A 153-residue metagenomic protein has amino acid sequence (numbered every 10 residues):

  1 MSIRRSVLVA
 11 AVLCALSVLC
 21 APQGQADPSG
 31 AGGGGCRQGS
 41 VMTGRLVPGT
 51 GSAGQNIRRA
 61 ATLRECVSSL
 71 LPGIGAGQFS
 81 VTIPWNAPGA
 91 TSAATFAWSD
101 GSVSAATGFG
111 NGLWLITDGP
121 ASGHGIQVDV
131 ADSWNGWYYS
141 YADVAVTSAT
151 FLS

Functional and structural regions predicted by a protein language model:
M1-A26: Secretory targeting and sorting signals
A10-A11, Q55, D143: A short, structural micro-pattern
A26-R37: Cleaved targeting-peptide boundary
G35-L46: N-terminal export/targeting and maturation segments
G44-G123: Predominantly extracellular/secreted and cell-surface proteins with exposed, flexible low-complexity segments
P120-S153: Extracellularly exposed regions in secreted/surface proteins, prominently low-complexity, repeat-rich
